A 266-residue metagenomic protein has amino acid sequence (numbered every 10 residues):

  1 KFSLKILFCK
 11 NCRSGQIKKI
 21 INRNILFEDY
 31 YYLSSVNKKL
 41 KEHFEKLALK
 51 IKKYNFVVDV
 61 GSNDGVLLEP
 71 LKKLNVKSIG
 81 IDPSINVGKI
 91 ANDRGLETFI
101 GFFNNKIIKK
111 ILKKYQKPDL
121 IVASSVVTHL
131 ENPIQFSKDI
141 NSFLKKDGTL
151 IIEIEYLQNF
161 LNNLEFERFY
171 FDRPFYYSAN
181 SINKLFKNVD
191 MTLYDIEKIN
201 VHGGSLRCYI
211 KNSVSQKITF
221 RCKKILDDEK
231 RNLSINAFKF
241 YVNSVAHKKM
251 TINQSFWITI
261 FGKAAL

Functional and structural regions predicted by a protein language model:
K1-K39, E197: N-terminal juxtadomain amphipathic helix that follows a signal peptide/anchor or precedes a small N-terminal auxiliary
Y54-N63, F256-F261: Conserved class I S-adenosyl-L-methionine
D64-N75: Conserved SAM-binding loop of SAM-dependent methyltransferases across substrates and taxa, primarily the Class I
G95-I108: Conserved SAM-binding strand-loop segment of SAM-dependent methyltransferases
V122: A conserved beta-strand element that flanks and buttresses the S-adenosyl-L-methionine
I134-T149: A short glycine-rich, Lys/Arg-flanked "PGG" loop and its adjoining helix->strand segment in the class I
I152-F175, A179-S181: Short, glycine-/aromatic-enriched active-site segment of Class I SAM-dependent methyltransferases
H202-K248: Flexible, glycine-/basic-rich loop-and-beta segments that form/coincide with the SAM-dependent methyltransferase
